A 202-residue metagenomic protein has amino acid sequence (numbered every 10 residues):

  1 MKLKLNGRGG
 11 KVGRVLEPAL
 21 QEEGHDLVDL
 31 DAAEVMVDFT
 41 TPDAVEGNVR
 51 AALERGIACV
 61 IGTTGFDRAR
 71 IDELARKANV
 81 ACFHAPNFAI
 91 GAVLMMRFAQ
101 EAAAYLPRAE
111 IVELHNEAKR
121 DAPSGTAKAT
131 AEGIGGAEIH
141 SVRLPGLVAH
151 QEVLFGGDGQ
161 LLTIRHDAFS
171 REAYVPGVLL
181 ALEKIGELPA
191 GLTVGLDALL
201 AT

Functional and structural regions predicted by a protein language model:
K2-N6, K11-A33, T41-E46, P107-T202: C-terminal substrate-binding/catalytic lobe of Rossmann-fold NAD(P)-dependent oxidoreductases
N6-G9, A51-I57, T63: P-loop/Walker A phosphate-binding loop and immediately adjacent motor/lid segment at beta-alpha junctions
A19, A51, E73-L74, K184: Alpha-helical scaffold elements within enzyme catalytic domains, especially in hydrolases
M36-V37, V60: N-terminal Rossmann-like NAD(P) cofactor-binding module of classical short-chain dehydrogenase/reductase
D43-R50, G62-H84, A89-E101: Rossmann-fold NAD(P)-binding glycine/threonine-rich loop
I61-G62, H84-A85, V142, I164-R165: Thr-Gly-centered strand-to-loop micro-motif
